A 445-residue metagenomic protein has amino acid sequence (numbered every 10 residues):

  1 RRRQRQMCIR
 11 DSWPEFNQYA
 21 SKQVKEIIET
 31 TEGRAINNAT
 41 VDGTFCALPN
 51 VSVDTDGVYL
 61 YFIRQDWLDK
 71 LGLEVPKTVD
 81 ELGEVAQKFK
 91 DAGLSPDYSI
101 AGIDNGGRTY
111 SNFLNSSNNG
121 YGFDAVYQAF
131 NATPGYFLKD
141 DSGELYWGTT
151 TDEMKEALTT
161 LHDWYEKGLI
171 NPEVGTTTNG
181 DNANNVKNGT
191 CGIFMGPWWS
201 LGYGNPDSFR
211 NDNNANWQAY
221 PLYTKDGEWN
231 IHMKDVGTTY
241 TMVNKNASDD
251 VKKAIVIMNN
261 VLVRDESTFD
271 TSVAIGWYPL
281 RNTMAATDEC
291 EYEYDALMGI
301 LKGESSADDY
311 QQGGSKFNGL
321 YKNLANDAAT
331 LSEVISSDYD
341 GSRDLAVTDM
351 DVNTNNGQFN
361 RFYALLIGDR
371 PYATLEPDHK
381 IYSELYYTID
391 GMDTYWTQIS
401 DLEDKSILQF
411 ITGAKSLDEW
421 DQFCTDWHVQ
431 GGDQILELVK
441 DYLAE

Functional and structural regions predicted by a protein language model:
R2-R3, G196-S200: Beta->alpha turn/N-cap motifs
Q4-I9: Short, small-residue-biased leader/transition segments that mark boundaries at the very start of proteins
W13-T31, E74, G135-D152, T224-I231 (+3 more regions): Short, solvent-exposed loop/beta-turn-alpha elements that line the ligand-binding surface or hinge of extracytoplasmic
Y19, T40-Y121, K139-P197, T241-A274 (+1 more regions): Helix-loop-helix "hinge/cap" segment bordering the ligand-binding cleft or interdomain interface
W198-N211: A ligand-binding cleft/hinge motif common to bilobed small-molecule-binding domains
N214-T224, I231-N246, D250-S306: Polar, glycine-rich mid-to-C-terminal structural blocks that act as macromolecule-binding/assembly scaffolds
D265-K405: Conserved small-residue motifs centered on glycine
K405-E445: Histidine-centered catalytic/metal-binding microenvironments
